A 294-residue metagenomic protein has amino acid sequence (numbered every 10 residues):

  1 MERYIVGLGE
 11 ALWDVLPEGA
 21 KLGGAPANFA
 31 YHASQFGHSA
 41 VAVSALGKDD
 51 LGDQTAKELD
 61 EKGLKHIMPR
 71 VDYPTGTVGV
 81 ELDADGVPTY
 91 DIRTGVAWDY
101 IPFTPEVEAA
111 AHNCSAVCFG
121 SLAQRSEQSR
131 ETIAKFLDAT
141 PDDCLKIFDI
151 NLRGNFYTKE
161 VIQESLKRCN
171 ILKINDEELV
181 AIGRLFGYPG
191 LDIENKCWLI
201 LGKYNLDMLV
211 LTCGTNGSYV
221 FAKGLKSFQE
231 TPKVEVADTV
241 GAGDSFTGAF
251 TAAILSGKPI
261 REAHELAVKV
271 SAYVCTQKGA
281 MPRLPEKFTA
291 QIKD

Functional and structural regions predicted by a protein language model:
M1-L64, V78, V236-A237: Glycine-rich phosphate/adenosyl-contacting loop at the front of the ribokinase-like
M1-Y4, F186, G190-D294: Conserved phosphate-binding/catalytic region of the ribokinase-like
S39-S121, D142, Q291-D294: Conserved N-terminal subdomain of the carbohydrate kinase-like
A109-A110, E164-S165, G202: Structural alpha-helical scaffold elements that stabilize or flank donor/cofactor-binding regions in carbohydrate
A116, G120-N195: Conserved beta-alpha-beta core of the PfkB/ribokinase-like small-molecule kinase fold
